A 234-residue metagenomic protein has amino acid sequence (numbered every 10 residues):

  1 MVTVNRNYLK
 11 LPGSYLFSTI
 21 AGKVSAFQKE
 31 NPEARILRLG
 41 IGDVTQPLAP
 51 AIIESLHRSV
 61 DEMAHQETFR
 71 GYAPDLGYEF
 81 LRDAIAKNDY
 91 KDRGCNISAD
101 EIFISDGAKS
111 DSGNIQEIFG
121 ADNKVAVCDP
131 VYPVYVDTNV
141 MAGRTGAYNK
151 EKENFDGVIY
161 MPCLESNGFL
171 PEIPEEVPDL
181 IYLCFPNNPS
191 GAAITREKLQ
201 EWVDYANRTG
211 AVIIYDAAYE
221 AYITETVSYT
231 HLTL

Functional and structural regions predicted by a protein language model:
V2-D106: N-terminal small-domain helix-loop-helix segment of the aminotransferase-like
Q66-T209, I214, E220-E225, Y229-L232: Conserved core of the PLP fold type I
